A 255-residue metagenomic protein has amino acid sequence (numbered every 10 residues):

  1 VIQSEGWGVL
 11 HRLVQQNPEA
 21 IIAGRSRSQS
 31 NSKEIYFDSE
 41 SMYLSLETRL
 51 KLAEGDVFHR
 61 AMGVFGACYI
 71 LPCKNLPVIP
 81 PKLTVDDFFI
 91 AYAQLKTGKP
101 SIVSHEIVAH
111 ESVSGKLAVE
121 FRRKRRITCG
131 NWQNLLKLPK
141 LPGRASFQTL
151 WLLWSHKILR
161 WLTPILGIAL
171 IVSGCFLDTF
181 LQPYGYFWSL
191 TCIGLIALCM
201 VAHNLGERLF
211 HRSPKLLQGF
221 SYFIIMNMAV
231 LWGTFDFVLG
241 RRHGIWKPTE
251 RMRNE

Functional and structural regions predicted by a protein language model:
V1, P80-K82: The conserved acidic donor/metal-binding loop of glycosyltransferases
V1-L13: Acidic donor-binding/catalytic loop of UDP-sugar-dependent glycosyltransferases, especially processive GT2
E5-G8, R49, K74, F88-F89 (+1 more regions): Active-site phosphate/pyrophosphate-handling residues
V14-E47, K82-D86, I90-H156, Y222 (+2 more regions): Catalytic donor/gating beta->alpha subdomain of glycosyltransferases that bind UDP-sugars
V64-V78: Conserved nucleotide-sugar donor-binding and metal-coordinating catalytic region shared by glycosyltransferases
P80, F121, L217, K247: Nucleotide-activated sugar donor-binding and catalytic core shared by glycosyltransferases and related lipid-linked
T97, I245-E255: Membrane-proximal intrinsically disordered regions of secretory-pathway and membrane-system proteins
R160-R242: Membrane-embedded multi-pass helical conduit in multi-pass membrane proteins, especially envelope-biosynthetic
